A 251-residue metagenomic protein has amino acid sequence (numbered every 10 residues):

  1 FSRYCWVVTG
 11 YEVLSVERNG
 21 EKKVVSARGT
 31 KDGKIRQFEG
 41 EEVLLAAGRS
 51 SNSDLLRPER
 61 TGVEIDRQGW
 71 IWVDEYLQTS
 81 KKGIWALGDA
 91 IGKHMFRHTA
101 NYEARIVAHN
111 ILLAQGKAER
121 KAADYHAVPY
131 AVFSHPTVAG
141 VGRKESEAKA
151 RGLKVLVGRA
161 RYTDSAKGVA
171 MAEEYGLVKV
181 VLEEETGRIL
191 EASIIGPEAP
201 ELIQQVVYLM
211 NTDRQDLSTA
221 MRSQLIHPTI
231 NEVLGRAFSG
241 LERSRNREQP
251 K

Functional and structural regions predicted by a protein language model:
F1-E75, R143, A150: A Rossmann-like FAD-binding core segment of flavoenzymes
V7, I84-A86, V155-V157: Conserved beta-strand scaffold positions in the cores of enzyme catalytic domains, especially in NTP/NDP-utilizing
E12-V13, A90, A160-Y162: Short, ordered loop/turn segments at secondary-structure junctions
R18-V24, K81, M171-G176: A short, glycine/Asx- and small/polar-enriched loop/turn that sits immediately N-terminal to a beta-strand
N19, W85, L112, I194-I195: Residue-level structural signal for beta-strand termini and adjacent loop
Q37-K117, V207-Y208, M221: FAD-site-proximal beta/loop scaffold in flavoenzymes
G92, N110-V141, Q224-I226: Active-site-proximal substrate-binding core of FAD-dependent oxidoreductases
F133-K144, K149-K251: Flexible, glycine-rich terminal cap/loop adjacent to redox cofactors in electron-transfer oxidoreductases
